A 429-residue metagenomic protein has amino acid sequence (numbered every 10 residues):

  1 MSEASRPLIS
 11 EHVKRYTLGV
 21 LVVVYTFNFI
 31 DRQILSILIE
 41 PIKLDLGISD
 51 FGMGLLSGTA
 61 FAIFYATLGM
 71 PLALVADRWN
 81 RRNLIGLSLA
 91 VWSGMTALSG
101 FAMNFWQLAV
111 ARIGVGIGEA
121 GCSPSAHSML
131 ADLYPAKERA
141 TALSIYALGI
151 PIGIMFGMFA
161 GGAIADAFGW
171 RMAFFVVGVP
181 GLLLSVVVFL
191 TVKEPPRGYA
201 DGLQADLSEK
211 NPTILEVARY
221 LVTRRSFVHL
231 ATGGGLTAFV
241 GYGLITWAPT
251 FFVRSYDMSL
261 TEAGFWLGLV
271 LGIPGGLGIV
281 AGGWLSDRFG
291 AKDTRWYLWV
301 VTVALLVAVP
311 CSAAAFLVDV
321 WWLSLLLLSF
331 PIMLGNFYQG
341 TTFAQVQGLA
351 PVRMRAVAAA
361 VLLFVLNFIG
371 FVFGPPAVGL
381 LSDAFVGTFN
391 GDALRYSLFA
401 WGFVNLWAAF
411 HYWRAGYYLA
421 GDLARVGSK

Functional and structural regions predicted by a protein language model:
E3-S10, G198-A231, S255: Juxtamembrane intracellular "pre-TM" segments in multi-pass secondary transporters
L35-S36, R224-I279, G335-Q339, F343 (+1 more regions): Extracytoplasmic gate region of multi-pass secondary transporters
L38-T67: Extracellular/periplasmic helix-loop-helix junction of adjacent transmembrane segments in MFS-like secondary
G47, N80, F101-Q107, P135 (+1 more regions): Helix-breaking motifs and short loop linkers at transmembrane-helix boundaries and internal kinks in secondary membrane
T67-M103: Conserved MFS/SLC helix-loop-helix module at the cytosolic interface between two early adjacent transmembrane helices
A111-P151: Cytoplasmic helix-loop-helix junction between adjacent transmembrane helices in 12-TM secondary transporters
Y146-E194: Helix-loop-helix hairpin linking two adjacent transmembrane segments in secondary transporters
V187-T191, C311, A315-F316, F399-K429: Multi-pass alpha-helical transporter architecture, strongest for 12-TM Major Facilitator/SLC carriers used
